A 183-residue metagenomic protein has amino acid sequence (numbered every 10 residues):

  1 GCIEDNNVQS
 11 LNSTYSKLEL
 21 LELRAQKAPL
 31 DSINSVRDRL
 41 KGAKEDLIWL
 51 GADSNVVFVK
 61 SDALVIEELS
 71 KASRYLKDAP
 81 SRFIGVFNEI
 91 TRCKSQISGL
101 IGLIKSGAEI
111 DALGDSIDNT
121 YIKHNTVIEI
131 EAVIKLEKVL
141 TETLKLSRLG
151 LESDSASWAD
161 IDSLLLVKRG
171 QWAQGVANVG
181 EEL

Functional and structural regions predicted by a protein language model:
C2-E67: Immediate post-signal-peptide N-terminus of mature secreted/exported proteins
I3-N6, S10, A25-A28, S32 (+7 more regions): Non-transmembrane, amphipathic alpha-helical segments
K17, K27, K41-K44, K60 (+8 more regions): Context-gated lysine
Q26-P29, I33-V36, L40, I48-G51 (+11 more regions): Coiled-coil heptad-register positions
K71-V133: Surface-exposed, polar helix/loop patches in the mature regions of secreted/periplasmic/lumenal proteins that form
A108-L183: C-terminal amphipathic alpha-helix
